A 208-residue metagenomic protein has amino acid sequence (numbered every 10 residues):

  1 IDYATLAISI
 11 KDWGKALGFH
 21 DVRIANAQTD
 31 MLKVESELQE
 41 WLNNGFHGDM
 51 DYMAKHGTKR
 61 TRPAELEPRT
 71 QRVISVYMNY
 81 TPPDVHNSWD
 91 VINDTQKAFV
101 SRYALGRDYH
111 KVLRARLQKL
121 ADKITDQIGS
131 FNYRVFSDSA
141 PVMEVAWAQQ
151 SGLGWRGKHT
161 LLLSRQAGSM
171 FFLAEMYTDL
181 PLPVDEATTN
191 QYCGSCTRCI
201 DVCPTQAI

Functional and structural regions predicted by a protein language model:
I1-Y192: Auxiliary alpha/beta "docking" domains used to position bulky ligands
A16-F19, T29, R198-I208: Iron-sulfur cluster-binding cysteine motifs and their immediate structural context in ferredoxin-like electron-transfer
N190-C196, I200: Residues immediately within or flanking Cys/His clusters that coordinate Zn2+ in small zinc-binding modules
